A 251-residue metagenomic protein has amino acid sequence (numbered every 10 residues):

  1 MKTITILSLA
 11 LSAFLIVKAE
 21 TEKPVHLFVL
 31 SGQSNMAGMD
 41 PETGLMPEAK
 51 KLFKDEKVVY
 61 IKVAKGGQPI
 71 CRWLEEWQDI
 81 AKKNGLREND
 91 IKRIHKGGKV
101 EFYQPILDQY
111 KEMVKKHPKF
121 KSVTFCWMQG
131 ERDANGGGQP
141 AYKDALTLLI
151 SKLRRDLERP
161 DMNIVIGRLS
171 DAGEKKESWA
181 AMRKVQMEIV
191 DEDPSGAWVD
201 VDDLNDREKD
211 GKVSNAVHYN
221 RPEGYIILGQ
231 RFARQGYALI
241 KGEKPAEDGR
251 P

Functional and structural regions predicted by a protein language model:
M1-T5: Positively charged n-region of N-terminal signal peptides that target proteins for export
L9-K18: Hydrophobic h-region of N-terminal signal peptides that target proteins for export in Gram-negative bacteria
E20-P251: Cell-envelope and extracellular/periplasmic
